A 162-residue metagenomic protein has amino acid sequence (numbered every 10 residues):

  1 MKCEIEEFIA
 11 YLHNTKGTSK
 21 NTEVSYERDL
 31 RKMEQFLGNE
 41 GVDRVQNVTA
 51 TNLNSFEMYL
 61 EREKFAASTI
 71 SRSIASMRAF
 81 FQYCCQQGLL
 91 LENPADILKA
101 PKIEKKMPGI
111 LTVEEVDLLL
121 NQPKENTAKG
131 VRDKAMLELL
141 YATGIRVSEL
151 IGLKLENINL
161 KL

Functional and structural regions predicted by a protein language model:
M1-L162: Conserved catalytic core of the tyrosine transesterase superfamily
